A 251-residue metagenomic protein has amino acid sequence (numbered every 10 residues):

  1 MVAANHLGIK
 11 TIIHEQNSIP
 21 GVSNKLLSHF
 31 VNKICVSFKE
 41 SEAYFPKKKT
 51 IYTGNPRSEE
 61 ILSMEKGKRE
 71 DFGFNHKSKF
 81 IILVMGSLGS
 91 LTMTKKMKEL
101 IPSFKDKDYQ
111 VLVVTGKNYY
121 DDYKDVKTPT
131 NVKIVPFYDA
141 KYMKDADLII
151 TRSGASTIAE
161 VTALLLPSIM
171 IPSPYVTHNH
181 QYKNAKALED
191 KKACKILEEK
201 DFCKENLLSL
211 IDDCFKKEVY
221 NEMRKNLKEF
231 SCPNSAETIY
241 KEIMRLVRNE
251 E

Functional and structural regions predicted by a protein language model:
V2, A140, I158-L166, K186: Short alpha-helical segment that forms part of, or immediately flanks, the ligand-binding pocket in carbohydrate-active
N5-K66: Active-site-proximal region of nucleotide-activated glycan assembly enzymes, centered on histidine/acidic-rich loops
I9-K10, D147-L148, L165-S173, A193: Structural loop-to-beta junction motif characteristic of Rossmann-like glycosyltransferase folds
K25-S28, E40-K49, D121-P129, M143-K144 (+1 more regions): Short loop/helix-cap segments at secondary-structure boundaries that form the rim of catalytic
K66-G67, F74-I149, Y182-A185, D190 (+1 more regions): Donor-nucleotide binding loops and adjacent catalytic segments primarily of GT-B fold Leloir glycosyltransferases
K144-A159, L166-P167: Acidic donor-binding loop of glycosyltransferase active sites
V219-P233: A short, well-ordered alpha-helix in the C-terminal region of glycosyltransferases
C232-E251: C-terminal alpha-helical cap of glycosyltransferases
